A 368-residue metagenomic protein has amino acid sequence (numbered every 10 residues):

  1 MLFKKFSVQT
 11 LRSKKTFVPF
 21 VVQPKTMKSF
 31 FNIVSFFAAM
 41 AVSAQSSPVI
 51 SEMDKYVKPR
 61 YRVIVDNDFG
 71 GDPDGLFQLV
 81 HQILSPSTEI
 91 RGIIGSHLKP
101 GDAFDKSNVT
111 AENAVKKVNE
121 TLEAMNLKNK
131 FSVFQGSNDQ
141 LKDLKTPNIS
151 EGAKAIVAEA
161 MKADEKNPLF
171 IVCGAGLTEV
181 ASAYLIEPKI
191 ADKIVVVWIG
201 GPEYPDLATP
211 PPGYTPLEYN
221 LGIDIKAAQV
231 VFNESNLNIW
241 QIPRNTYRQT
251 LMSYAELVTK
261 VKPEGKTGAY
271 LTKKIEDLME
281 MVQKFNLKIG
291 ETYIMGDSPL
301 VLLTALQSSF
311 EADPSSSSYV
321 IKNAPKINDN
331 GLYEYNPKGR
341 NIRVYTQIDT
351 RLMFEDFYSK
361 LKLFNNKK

Functional and structural regions predicted by a protein language model:
M1-P48: Bacterial Sec-dependent N-terminal signal peptides
P19, T121-N138, P147-A158, K162: Long, contiguous secondary-structure blocks with strong helical propensity
S47-V109, D143-Y247: Active-site histidine-anchored catalytic micro-motif
S47-Y61, F77-S85, E89-G92, Y219-G222 (+1 more regions): Conformational coupling and interaction surfaces
I94-H97, G101-S132, G136-S137: N-terminal Rossmann-like or analogous alpha/beta NTP/dinucleotide-binding catalytic cores that position adenine
V118-N126, A160, S235, A305 (+3 more regions): Structural signal for hydrophobic packing residues in well-ordered secondary-structure cores of soluble enzyme domains
V133, V231, V301: A residue-level signal for conserved active-site and pocket-lining positions in enzyme catalytic cores
N138-K142, Q283-N286: Short glycine/proline- and acidic residue-enriched helix-loop micro-motifs that form flexible lids or anion-recognition
